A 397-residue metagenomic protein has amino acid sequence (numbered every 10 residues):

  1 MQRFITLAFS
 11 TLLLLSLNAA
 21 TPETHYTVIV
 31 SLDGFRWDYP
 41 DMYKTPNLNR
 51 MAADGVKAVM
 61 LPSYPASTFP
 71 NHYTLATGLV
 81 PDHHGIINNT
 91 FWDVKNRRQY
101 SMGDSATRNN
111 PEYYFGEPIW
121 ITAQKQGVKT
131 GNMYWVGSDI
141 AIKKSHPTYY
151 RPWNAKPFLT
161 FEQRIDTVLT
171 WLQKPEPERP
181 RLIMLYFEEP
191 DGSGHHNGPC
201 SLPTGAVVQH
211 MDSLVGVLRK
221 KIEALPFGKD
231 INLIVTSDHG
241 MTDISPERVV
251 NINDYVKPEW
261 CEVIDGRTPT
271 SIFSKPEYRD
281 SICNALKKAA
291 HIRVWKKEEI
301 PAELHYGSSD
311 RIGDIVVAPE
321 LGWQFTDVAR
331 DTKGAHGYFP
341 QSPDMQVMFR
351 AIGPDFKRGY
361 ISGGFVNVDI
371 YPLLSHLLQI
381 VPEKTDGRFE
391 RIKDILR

Functional and structural regions predicted by a protein language model:
M1-E23: Bacterial Sec-dependent N-terminal signal peptides
A20-E23, G55, S105, T167 (+2 more regions): Coil residues (strongly favoring Ser/Thr
E23-V28, A53-K57, K125-G131, P177-I183 (+5 more regions): Loop/turn elements at helix/coil->beta-strand transitions in domains of secreted/extracellular proteins
I29, N47, H210-N251: Metal-dependent active-site segment of extracytoplasmic phospho-/sulfohydrolases and closely related
D38-H84: Short, structured active-site-proximal loop/turn typified by the sulfatase FGly-forming signature C/S-X-P-X-R
V80-G198: His/Asp/Glu-rich, glycine-adjacent segments that coordinate divalent cations and/or stabilize oxyanion chemistry on
E162-Q173, P190-I231, L374: A long, amphipathic alpha-helix that forms part of the scaffold/cap immediately adjacent to metal-dependent active
I264-I361, F365-L373: Active-site neighborhoods of enzymes that stabilize oxyanions during catalysis
